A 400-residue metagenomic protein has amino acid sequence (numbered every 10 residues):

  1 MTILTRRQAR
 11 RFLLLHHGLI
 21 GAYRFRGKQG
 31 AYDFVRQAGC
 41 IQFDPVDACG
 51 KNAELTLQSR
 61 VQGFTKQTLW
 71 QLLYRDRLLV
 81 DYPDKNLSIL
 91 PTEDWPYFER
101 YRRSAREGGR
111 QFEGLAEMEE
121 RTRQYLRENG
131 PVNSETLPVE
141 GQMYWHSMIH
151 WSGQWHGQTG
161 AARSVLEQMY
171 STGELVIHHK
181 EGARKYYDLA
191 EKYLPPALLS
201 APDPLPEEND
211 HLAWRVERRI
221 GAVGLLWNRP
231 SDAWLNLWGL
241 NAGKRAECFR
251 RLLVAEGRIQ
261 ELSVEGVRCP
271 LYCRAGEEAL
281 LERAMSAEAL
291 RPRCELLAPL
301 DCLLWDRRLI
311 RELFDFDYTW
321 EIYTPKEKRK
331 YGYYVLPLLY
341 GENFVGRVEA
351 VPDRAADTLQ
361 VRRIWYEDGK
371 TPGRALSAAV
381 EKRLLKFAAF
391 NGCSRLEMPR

Functional and structural regions predicted by a protein language model:
M1-R400: Long, charged, low-complexity, helical-prone intrinsically disordered regions
